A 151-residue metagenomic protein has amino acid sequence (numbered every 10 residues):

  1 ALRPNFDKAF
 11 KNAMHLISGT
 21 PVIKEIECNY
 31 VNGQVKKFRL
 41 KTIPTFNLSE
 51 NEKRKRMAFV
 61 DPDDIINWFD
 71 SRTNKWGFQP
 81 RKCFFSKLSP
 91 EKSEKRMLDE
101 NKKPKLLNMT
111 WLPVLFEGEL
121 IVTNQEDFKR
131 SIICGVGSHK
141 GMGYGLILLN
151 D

Functional and structural regions predicted by a protein language model:
A1-D151: RNA-interacting cores
